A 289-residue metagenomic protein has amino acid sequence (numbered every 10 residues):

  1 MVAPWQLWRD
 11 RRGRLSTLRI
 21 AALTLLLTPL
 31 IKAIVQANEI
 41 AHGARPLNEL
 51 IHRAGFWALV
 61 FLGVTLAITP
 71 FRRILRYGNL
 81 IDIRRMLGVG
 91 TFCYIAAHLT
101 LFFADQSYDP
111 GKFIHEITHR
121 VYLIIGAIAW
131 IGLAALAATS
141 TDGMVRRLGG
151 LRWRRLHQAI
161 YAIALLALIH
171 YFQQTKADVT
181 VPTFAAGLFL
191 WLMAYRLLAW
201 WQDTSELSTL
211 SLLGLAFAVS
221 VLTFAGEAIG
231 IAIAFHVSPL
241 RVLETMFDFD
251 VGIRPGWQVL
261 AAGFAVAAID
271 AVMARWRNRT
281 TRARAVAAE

Functional and structural regions predicted by a protein language model:
M1-E289: Membrane-embedded alpha-helical bundles that constitute the cytochrome b-like, heme-associated redox core of multi-pass
